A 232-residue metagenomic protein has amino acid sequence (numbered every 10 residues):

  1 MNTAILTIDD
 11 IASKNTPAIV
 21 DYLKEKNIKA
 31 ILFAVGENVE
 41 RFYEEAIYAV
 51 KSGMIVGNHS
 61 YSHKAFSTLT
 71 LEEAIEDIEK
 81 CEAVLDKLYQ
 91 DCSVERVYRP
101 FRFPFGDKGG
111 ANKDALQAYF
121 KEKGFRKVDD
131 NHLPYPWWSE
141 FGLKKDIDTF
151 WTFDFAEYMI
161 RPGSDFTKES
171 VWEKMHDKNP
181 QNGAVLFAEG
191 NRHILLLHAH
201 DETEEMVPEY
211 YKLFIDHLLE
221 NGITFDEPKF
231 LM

Functional and structural regions predicted by a protein language model:
M1-F103, G109, H217, T224 (+1 more regions): Active-site beta->alpha N-cap acidic-glycine motif
E40, A65-L196, D201-L218: Catalytic domains of cell-wall/extracellular-matrix polysaccharide-remodeling enzymes, centered on de-N-acetylation
